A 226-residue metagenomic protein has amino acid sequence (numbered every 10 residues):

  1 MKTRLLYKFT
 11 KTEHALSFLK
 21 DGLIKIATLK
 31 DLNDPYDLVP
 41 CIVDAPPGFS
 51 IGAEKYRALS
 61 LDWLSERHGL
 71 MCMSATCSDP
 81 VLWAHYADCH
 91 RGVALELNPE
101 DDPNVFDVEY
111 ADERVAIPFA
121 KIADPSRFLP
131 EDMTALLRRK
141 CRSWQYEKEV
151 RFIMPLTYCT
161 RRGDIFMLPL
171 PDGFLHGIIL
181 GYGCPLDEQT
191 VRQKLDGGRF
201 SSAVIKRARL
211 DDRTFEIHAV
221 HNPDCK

Functional and structural regions predicted by a protein language model:
M1-K226: Partner-binding and oligomerization surfaces adjacent to conserved cores of proteins that assemble macromolecular
